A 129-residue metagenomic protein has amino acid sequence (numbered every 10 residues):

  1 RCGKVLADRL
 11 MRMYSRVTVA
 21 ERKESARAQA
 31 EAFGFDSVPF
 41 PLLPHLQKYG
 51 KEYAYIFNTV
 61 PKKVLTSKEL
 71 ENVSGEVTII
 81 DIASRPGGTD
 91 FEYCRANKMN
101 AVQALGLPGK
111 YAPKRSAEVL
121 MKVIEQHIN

Functional and structural regions predicted by a protein language model:
R1-G3: Hydrophobic/small residue at the entry helix of a nucleotide-binding pocket
V5, S25, T89: Short Gly/charged-rich anion-binding patches and loops
L6-L10: Aromatic pocket-lining residues of Rossmann-like dinucleotide-binding sites
R12-G34: NAD(P)-binding Rossmann-fold cofactor-contacting core
A30-L107: Rossmann-like adenosine-cofactor binding region
G87, M99-N129: Active-site capping/gating segments
